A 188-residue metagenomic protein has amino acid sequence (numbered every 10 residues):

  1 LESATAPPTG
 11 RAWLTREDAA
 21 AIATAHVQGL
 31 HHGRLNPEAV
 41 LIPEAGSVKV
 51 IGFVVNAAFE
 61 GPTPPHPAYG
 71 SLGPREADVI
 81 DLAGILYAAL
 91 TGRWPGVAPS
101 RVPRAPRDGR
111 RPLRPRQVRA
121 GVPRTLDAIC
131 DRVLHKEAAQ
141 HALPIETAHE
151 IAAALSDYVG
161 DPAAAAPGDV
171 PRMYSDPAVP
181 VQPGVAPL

Functional and structural regions predicted by a protein language model:
L1-A6: AlphaC helix of the protein kinase catalytic domain
G10: N-terminal phosphate-binding loop and flanking beta/alpha elements of the actin-like ATPase fold
L14-T15: Activation segment signature within eukaryotic-like protein kinase domains
D18-A25, L86: Conserved hydrophobic alpha-helix
I22, H26-P43, G52: Catalytic-loop of the protein kinase fold
A45-P74: Activation segment of protein kinases
T63-D161: C-terminal lobe helix-coil module of Hanks-type protein kinase domains
A163-L188: Regulatory extensions appended to serine/threonine kinase catalytic cores
